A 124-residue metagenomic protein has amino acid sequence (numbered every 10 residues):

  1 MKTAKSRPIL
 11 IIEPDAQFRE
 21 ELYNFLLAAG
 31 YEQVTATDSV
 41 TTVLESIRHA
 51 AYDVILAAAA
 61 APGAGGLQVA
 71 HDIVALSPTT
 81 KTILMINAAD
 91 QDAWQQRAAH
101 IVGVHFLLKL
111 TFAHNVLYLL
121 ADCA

Functional and structural regions predicted by a protein language model:
M1-F18, D53, F112-A124: Non-catalytic signal-transmission and effector/linker regions of two-component phosphorelay proteins
A16-T35: Two-component/phosphorelay signaling modules centered on CheY-like receiver
N24-A29, S46, R97-A98: Alpha-helical interaction/dimerization surfaces of two-component signaling modules
V34, T82-I83: Hydrophobic/aromatic residues located in beta-strands of well-ordered beta-sheets within soluble catalytic
A36-V54, A58: Acidic, metal-coordinating helix/loop segments flanking the phosphotransfer/catalytic sites of two-component signaling
S46-A50, I73-T80: Conserved phosphotransfer cores of two-component systems
L56-V74: Conserved phosphotransfer microenvironments
Q68, L84, A88-L107: Alpha4 helix (beta4-alpha4-beta5 surface) of REC/receiver domains from two-component response regulators
